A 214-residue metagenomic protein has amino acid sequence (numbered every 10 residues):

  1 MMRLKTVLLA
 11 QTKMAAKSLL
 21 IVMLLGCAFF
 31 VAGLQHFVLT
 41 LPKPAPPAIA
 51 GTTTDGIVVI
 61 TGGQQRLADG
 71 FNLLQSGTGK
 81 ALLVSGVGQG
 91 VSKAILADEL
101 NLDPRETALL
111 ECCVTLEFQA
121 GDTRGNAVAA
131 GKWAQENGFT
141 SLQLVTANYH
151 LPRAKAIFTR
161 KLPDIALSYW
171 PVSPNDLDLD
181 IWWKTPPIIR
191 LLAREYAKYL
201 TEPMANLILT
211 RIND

Functional and structural regions predicted by a protein language model:
L4-P47: N-terminal type II signal-anchor transmembrane helix that functions as the membrane-insertion/stop-transfer segment
A32, V38-P186: A structural signal for short, hydrophobic/glycine-enriched beta-strand patches
K184-D214: A transmembrane-helix-recognition feature enriched in membrane-embedded lipid enzymes and envelope glyco-/phospholipid
